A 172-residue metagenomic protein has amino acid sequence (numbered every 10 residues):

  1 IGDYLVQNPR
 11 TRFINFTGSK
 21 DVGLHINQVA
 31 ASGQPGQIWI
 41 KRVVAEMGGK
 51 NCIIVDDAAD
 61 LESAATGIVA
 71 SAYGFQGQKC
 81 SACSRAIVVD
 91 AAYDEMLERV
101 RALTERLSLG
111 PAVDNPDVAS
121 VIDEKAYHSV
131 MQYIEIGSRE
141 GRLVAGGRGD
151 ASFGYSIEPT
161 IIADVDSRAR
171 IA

Functional and structural regions predicted by a protein language model:
I1-G2, W39: PLP-dependent aminotransferase-like
G2-D3, A65: Short hydrophobic/charged patches on amphipathic alpha-helices used for structural packing and interfaces
N8, F13, K20-I171: ALDH superfamily catalytic-core signature
